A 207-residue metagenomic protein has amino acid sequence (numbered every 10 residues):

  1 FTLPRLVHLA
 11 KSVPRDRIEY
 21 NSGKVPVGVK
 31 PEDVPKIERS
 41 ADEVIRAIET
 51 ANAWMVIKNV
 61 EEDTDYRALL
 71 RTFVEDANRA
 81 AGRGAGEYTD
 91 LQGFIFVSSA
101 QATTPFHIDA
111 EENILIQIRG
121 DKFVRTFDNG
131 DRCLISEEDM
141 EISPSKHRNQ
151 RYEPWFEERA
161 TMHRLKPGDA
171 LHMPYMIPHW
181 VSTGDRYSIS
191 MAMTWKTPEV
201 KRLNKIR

Functional and structural regions predicted by a protein language model:
P4-L91, D109: Signature of the catalytic double-stranded beta-helix
R67-L70, P105-D109, R125-G130, L134-D139 (+2 more regions): A short secondary-structure junction signal
D90, T103-N113, E158-R159: A short beta-loop-beta micro-motif enriched in histidine and acidic residues
F96-A100, D109, N113-F123, D128 (+2 more regions): Short, conserved beta-strand element in jelly-roll/cupin
A110, I177, Y187: A generic "binding-loop/recognition-motif" signal
Q117-P178: Double-stranded beta-helix
E137-E138, D185-K201: A short hydrophobic beta-strand segment most commonly corresponding to one strand of the jelly-roll/cupin
M162-L165, D169, M193, T197-R207: Conserved double-stranded beta-helix
